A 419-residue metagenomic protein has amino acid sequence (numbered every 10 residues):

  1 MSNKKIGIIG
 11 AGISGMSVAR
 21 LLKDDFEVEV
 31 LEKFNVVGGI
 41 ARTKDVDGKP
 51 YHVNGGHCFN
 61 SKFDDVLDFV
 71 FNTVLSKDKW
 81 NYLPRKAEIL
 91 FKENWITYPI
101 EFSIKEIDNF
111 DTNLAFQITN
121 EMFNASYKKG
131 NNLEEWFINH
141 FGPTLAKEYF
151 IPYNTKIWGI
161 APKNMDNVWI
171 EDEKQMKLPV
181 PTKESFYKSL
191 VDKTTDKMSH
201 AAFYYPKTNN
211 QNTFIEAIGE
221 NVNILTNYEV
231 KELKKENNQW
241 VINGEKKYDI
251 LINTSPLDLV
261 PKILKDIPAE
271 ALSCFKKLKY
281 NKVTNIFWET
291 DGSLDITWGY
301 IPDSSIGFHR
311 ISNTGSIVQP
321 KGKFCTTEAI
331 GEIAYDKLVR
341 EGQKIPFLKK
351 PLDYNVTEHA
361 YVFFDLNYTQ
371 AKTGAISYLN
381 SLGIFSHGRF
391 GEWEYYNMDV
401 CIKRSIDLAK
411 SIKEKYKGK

Functional and structural regions predicted by a protein language model:
K4-V30: N-terminal Rossmann-like FAD-binding beta1-loop-alpha1 element of flavoenzymes
I6, F26-V28, L251, K349-L352: Hydrophobic anchor at the start of a short beta-strand that flanks the dinucleotide cofactor-binding loop
S14, V36, D258: Conserved Rossmann-like nucleotide-cofactor binding loop
K23-V46: Glycine-rich FAD pyrophosphate-binding loop
D47-S126, E171-Q175: Dinucleotide-binding Rossmann-like beta1-alpha1 core, especially the glycine-rich loop that anchors the ADP
Y98-E101, N313-K419: Conserved flavin/dinucleotide-binding core of flavoenzymes
F110-Q239, E245-K247, T254: Active-site/ligand-binding neighborhood in enzyme catalytic cores
E229-I345, G374-Y378: Mid-domain catalytic core of redox enzymes that form a hydrophobic substrate pocket/lid adjacent to a catalytic redox
